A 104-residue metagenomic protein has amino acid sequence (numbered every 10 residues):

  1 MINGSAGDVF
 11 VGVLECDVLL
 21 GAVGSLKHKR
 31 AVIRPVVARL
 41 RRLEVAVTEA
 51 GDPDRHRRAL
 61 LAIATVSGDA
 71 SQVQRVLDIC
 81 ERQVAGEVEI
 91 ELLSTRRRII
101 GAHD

Functional and structural regions predicted by a protein language model:
M1-V9, A102-D104: Short, low-complexity, intrinsically disordered N-terminal peptides in bacterial proteins
S5, R42, S94-R96: Positively charged, small/polar-rich N-terminal and surface patches that mediate targeting and assembly and bind
G7-V13, D54-R58: Short, flexible turn/loop "capping" segments at secondary-structure junctions
F10-A22, L26: Short glycine-/aliphatic-rich beta-strand segments at the starts of folded cytosolic domains
L14-V18, L61-I63, T95-R97: A structural signal for short, well-ordered beta-strand segments
K27-A46: Short amphipathic alpha-helix segments
V47-D69: Short, charge-patterned binding micro-sites
S67-D104: C-terminal structural segments of small proteins and small subunits
